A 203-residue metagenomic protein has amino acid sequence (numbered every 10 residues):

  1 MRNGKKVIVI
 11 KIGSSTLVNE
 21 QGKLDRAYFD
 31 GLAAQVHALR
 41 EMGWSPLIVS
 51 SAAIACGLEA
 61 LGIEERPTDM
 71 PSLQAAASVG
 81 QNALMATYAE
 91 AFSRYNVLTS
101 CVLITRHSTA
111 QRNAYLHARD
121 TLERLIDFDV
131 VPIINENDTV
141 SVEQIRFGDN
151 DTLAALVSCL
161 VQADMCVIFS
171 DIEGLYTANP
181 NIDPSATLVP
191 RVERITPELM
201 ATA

Functional and structural regions predicted by a protein language model:
M1-A203: Nucleotide/pyrophosphate-binding catalytic subdomain
